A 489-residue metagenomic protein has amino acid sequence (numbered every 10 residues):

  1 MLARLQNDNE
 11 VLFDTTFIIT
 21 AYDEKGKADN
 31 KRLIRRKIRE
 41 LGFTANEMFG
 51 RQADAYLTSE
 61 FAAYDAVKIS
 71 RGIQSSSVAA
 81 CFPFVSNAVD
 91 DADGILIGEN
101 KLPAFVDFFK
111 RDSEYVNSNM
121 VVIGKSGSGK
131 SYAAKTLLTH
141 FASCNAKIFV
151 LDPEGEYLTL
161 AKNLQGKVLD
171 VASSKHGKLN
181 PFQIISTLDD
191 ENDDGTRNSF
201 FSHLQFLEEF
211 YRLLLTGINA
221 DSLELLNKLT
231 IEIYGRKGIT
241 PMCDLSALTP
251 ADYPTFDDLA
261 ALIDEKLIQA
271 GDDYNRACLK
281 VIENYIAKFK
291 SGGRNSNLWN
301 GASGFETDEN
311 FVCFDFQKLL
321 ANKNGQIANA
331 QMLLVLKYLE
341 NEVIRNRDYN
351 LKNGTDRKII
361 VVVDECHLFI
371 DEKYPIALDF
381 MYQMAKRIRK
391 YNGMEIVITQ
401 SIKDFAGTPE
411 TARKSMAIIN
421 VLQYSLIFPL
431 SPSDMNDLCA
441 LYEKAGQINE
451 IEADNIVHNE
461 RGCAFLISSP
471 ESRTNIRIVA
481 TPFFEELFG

Functional and structural regions predicted by a protein language model:
M1, G50-F84, K125-G127, C278 (+2 more regions): C-terminal regions of RecA-like/P-loop NTPase motor modules
M1-N119, F483: Basic- and hydrophobic-enriched, low-structure N-terminal and domain-boundary segments that flank ATP-binding catalytic
D23-E24, F316-Q317, P429-L430: Structural motif
F43, D54-A104, P153-G166, S173-K175 (+3 more regions): P-loop NTPase motor domains
F43-F49, V150, C313, I427: A structural signal for short, well-ordered beta-strand segments and their strand-loop junctions that often border
L102-P103, F108-S128, Y132-T139, F149-Y157 (+3 more regions): Conserved P-loop NTPase motor cores
H140-F149, L164: Post-Walker A helix-loop "phosphate-sensing" segment adjacent to the P-loop in P-loop NTPases
